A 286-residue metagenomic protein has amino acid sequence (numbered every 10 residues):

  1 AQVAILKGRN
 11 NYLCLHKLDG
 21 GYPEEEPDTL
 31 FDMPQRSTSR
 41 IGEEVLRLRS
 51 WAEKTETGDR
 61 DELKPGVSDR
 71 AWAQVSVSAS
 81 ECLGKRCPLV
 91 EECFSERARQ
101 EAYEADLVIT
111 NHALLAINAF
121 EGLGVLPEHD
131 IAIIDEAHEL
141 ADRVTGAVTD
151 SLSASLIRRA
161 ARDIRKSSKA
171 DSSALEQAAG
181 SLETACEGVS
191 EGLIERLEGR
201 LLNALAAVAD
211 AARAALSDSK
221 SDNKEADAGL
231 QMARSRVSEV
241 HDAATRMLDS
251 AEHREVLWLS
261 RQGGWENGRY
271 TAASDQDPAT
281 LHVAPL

Functional and structural regions predicted by a protein language model:
A1-D106, D210, S217-D218, Q262 (+1 more regions): A substrate-engagement module of RecA-like helicase motors
L13, A52-G66, R70, C82 (+11 more regions): Short secondary-structure junctions and interdomain/linker hinges
Y22-P23, R158-A160, D249: Short, charged/polar low-complexity linear motifs in solvent-exposed/disordered segments
T29-R36, S173-E176, I194-R196, S260: Short alpha-helical "patches" and their helix-cap loops
S39-G42, K54-G66, K85, L89 (+10 more regions): Generic amphipathic alpha-helical segments used as scaffolds and interaction surfaces in large, multi-domain proteins
A73-D106, E121-L123, A215-L286: A contiguous, basic/glycine-rich beta-loop/short-helix subdomain that forms a polymer-engagement track
A79-L107, N111-A211: Signature of the SF2 helicase/ATPase Hel1-core->accessory helical subdomain module
